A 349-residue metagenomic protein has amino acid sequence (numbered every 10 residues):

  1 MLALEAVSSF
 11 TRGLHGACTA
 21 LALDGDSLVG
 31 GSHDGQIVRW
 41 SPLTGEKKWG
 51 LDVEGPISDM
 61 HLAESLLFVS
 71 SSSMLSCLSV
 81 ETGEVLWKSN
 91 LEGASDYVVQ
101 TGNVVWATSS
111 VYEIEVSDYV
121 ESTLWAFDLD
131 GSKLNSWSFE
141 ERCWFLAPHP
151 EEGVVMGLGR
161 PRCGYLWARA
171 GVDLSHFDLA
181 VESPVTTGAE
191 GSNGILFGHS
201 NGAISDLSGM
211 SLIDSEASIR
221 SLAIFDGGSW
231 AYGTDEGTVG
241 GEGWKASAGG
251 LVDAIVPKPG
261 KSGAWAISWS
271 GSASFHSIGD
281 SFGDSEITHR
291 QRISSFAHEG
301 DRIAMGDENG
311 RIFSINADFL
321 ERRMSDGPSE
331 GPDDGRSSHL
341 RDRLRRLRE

Functional and structural regions predicted by a protein language model:
M1-A17, L43-G45: A short helix->beta-strand "capping" segment at the edge of beta-propeller domains
F10-Q36, D52-D59: Beta-strand-rich domains and repeat architectures in extracellular enzymes and scaffolds, especially beta-propellers
G16-A22, E54-E64, L91-G102, F139-E151 (+4 more regions): Repeated scaffold domains used in trafficking and secretory/extracellular systems, primarily beta-propellers
L28, L67, V105, V154-V155 (+4 more regions): Hydrophobic beta-strand positions that form the internal "hydrophobic ladder" of WD40/Gbeta-like beta-propeller blades
V38, S76-C77, W125, G164-W167 (+4 more regions): WD40 beta-propeller blade core
S41-G45, S79-G83, F127-S132, R169-V172 (+4 more regions): Short loop/turn segments that connect beta-strands within beta-propeller blades
V69-S70, I114-E121, G159-R162, S268: Short, solvent-exposed loop/turn segments at conserved positions within beta-propeller repeat blades
H289-E349: Blade-level signature of beta-propeller repeat domains, shared across WD40, Kelch, NHL, RCC1 and BNR/Asp-box propellers
